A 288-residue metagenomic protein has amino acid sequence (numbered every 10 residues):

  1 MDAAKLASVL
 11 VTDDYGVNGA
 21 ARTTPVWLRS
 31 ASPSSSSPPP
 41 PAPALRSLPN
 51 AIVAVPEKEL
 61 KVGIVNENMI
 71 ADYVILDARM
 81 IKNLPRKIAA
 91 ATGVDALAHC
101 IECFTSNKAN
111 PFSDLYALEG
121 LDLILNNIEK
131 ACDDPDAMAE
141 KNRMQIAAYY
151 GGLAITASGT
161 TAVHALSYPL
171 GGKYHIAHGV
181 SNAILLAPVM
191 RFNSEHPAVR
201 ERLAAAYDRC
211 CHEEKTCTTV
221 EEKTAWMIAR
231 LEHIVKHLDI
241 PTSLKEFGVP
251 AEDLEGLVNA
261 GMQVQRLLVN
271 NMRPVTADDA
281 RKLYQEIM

Functional and structural regions predicted by a protein language model:
M1-R79: Glycine/threonine-rich beta-strand-loop-alpha-helix active-site module that forms ligand/phosphate-binding
K5-S8, V94-E102, L118-E129, Q145-Y149 (+10 more regions): Predominant activation on well-ordered alpha-helical scaffold segments within soluble catalytic domains
A42, Y149-N182, Q265-L267: Glycine-rich phosphate/pyrophosphate-binding beta-alpha loops
L48-S158: Carboxylate- and glycine-rich phosphate/diphosphate-binding segment that chelates Mg2+/Mn2+
N107-Y116, A131-R143, S158-V163, C217-T224 (+2 more regions): Flexible, glycine/charged-enriched surface loops at secondary-structure junctions
K173-D253: Gly/Pro-rich interdomain helix-loop hinge
P250-M288: Short, amphipathic C-terminal "tail helix"
